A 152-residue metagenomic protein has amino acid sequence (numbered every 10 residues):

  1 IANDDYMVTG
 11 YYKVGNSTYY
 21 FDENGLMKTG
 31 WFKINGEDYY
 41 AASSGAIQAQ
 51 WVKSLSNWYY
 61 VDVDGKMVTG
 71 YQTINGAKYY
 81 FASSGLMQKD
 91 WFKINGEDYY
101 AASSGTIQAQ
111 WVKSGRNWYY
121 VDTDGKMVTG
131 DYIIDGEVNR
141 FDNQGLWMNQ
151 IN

Functional and structural regions predicted by a protein language model:
I1-N152: Extracellular adhesion/carbohydrate-binding repeat motifs centered on closely spaced tryptophans
